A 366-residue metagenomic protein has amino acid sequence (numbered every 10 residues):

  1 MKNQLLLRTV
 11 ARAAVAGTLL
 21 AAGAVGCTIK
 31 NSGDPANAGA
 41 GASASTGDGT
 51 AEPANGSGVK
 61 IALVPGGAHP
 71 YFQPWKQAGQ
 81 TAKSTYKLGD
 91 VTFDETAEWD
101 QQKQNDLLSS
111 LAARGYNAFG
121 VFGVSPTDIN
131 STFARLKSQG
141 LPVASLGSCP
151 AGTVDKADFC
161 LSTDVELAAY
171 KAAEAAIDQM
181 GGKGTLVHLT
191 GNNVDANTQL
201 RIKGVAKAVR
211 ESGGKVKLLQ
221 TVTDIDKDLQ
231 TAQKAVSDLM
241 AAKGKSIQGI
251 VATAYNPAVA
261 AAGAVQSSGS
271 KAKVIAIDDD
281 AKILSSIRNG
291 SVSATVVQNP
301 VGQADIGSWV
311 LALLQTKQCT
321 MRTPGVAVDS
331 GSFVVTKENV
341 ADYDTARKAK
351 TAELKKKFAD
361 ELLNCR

Functional and structural regions predicted by a protein language model:
R12, T28, G39-G58, A196-N197 (+2 more regions): Hinge/cleft segment of the Venus flytrap/periplasmic-binding protein
G23-G26: C-terminal motif of bacterial Sec signal peptides marking the signal peptidase cleavage site
G47-Y86, T92-D106, Y116, F122-P126 (+2 more regions): Extracytoplasmic "Venus flytrap"
I61, P65-H69, G79-T81, D90 (+2 more regions): An alpha-beta-alpha
V91-G115, V222-K243, A258-A260: Structural motif
Q104, C160-L186, A232-Q233, D278-I283 (+1 more regions): Hydrophobic alpha-helical segments within soluble ligand-binding/sensing domains
V121-S138, V205, I225-S286: Hydrophobic alpha-helical
T127, S131-L167, T185, G191 (+2 more regions): Flexible loop/hinge segments that line or gate small-molecule binding clefts
